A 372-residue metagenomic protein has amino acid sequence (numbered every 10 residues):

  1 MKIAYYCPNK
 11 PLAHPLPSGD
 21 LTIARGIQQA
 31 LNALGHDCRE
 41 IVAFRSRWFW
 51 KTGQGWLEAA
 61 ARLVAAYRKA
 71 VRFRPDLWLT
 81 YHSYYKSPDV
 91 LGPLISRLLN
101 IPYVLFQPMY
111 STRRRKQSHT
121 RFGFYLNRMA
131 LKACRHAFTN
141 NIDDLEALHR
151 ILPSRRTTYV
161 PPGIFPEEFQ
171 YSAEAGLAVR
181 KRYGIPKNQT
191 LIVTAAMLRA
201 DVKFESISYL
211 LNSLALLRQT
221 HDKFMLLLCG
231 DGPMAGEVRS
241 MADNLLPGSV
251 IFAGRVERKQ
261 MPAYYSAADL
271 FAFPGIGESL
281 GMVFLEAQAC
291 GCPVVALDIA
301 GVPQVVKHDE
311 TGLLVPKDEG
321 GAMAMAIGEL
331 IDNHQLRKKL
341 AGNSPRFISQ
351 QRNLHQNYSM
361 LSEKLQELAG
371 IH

Functional and structural regions predicted by a protein language model:
L98, T120-F138: Membrane-proximal helix-turn-helix segments that form the acceptor-binding/catalytic region of lipid-linked
K132-G176, I185, T194, F252: Donor nucleotide-sugar binding/catalytic pocket of nucleotide-sugar-dependent glycosyltransferases
P186-E205, L211-L214, L227: Conserved donor-binding/catalytic core segment of Leloir-type glycosyltransferases
G236-V256: Nucleotide-activated donor-binding/catalytic signature segment of Leloir-type glycosyltransferases, i.e., the conserved
R255-V256, A263-A268: Short alpha-helical donor nucleotide-sugar binding micro-motif in glycosyltransferases
I276: Aromatic "clamp/platform" in nucleotide-sugar-dependent glycosyltransferases that forms part of the donor/acceptor
P293-A296, V306: Short hydrophobic beta-strand element within catalytic cores of glycosyltransferases and related nucleotide-activated
H308-D309, L313-G320, E329-H334: Conserved acidic donor-binding segment of nucleotide-sugar-dependent glycosyltransferases
